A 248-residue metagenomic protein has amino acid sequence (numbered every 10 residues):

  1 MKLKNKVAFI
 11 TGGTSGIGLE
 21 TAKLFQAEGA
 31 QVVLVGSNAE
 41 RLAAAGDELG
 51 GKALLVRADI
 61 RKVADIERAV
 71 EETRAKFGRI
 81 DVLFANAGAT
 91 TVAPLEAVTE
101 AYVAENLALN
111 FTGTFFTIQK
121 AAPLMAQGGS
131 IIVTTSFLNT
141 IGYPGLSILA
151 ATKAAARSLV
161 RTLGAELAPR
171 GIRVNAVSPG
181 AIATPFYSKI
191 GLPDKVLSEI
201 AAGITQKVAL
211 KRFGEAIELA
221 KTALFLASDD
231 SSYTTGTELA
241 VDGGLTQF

Functional and structural regions predicted by a protein language model:
K4, I141, L224, T235-F248: Short C-terminal tail/terminal secondary-structure segment of NAD(P)H-dependent dehydrogenase/reductase domains
T14-S15: Conserved glycine-rich cofactor-binding loop
P94-L95, T99-L107, I204: Substrate-binding pocket helix/loop in short-chain dehydrogenase/reductase
I118, T152: Active-site helix of classical SDR
A122, A176, S198-D230, T234 (+1 more regions): C-terminal helical subdomain
P123-L124, A165-P169, S232: Alpha-helical segment proximal to the catalytic Tyr-Lys
R157, V174, P179-K189: Short, flexible catalytic-loop segment of classical short-chain dehydrogenase/reductase
